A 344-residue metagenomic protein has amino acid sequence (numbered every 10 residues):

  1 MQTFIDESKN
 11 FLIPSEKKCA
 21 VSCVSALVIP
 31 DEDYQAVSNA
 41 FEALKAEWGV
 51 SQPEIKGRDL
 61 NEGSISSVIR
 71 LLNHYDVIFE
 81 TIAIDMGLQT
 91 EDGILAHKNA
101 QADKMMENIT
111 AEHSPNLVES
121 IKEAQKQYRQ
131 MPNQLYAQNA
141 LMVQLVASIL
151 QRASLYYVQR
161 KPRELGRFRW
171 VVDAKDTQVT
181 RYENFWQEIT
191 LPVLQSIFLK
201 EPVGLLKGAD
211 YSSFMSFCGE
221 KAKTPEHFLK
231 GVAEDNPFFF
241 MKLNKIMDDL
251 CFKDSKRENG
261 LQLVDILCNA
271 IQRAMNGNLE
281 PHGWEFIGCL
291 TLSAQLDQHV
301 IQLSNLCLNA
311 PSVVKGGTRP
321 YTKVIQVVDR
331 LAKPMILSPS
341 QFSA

Functional and structural regions predicted by a protein language model:
M1-A344: Phosphate-ester processing/binding pockets and catalytic centers
